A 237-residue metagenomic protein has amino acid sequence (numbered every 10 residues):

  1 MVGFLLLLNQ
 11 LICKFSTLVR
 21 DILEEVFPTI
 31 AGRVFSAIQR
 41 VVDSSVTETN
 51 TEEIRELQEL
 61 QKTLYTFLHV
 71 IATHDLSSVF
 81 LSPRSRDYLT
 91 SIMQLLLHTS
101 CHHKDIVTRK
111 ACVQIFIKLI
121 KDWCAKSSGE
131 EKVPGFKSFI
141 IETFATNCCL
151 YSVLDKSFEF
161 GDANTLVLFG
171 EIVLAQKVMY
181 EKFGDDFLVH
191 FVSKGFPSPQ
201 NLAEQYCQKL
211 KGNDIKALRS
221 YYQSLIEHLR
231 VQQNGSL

Functional and structural regions predicted by a protein language model:
M1-L237: Karyopherin-beta/Importin-beta family HEAT-repeat alpha-solenoid scaffold
